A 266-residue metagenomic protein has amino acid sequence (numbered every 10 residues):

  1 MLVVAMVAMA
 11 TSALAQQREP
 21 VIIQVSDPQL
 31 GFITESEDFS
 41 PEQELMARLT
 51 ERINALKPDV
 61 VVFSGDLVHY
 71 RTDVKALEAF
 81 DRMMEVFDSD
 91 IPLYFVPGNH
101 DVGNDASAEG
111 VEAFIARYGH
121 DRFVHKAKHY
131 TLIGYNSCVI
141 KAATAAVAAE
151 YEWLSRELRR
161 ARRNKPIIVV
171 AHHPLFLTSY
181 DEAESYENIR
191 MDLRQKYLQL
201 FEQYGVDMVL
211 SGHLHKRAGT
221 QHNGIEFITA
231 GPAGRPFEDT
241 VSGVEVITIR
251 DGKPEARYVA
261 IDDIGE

Functional and structural regions predicted by a protein language model:
M1-A10: Bacterial N-terminal signal peptides
L14-L77: N-terminal active-site segment of His-dependent metallophosphoesterases
Q16-Q17, T248-E266: A short C-terminal boundary segment appended to hydrolase-like catalytic domains
I22, V61, L132, I167-I168: Hydrophobic beta-strand anchors of alpha/beta hydrolase catalytic cores
D27, G65-D66, G98-N99, H172 (+1 more regions): Active-site glycine-centered loops adjacent to acidic/histidine catalytic or metal-binding residues that shape
P41, D73-P166, E184-M208, G219-R257: Extended active-site neighborhood of metal-dependent phosphoesterases/phosphodiesterases
F63, A161-S179: Short acidic, glycine-rich surface-loop motifs adjacent to enzyme active sites
I168-L175, D207-R217: Histidine-centered catalytic micro-motifs
